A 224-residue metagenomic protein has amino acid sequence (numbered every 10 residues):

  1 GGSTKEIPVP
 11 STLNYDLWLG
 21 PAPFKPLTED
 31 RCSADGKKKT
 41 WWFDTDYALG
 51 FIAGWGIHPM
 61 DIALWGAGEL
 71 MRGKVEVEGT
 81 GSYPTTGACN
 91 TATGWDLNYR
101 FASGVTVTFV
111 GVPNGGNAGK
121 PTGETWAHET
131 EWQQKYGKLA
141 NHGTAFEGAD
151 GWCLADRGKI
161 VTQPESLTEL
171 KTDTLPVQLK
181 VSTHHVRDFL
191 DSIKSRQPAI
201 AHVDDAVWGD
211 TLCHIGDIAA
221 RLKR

Functional and structural regions predicted by a protein language model:
G1-G20: A contiguous active-site-proximal alpha/beta segment in oxidoreductase catalytic domains
G1-T4, E29-R31, R157-G158: Short, solvent-exposed loop/turn and secondary-structure capping segments
K5, T45-A53, T80-T86, E131-Q133 (+2 more regions): Active-site rim elements
D16-V105, V110-G116, V207: Rossmann-like dinucleotide-binding domain that binds NAD(P)(H)
W18-L27, G68, G151, L179-D188 (+1 more regions): Glycine-rich, acidic and aromatic/proline-enriched surface loops and short helix-turn segments that act as binding
P59-I62, H185, F189, G209-L212: Alpha-helical packing segments of well-folded alpha/beta enzyme cores
G87, T91, R100-H184: NAD(P)-dinucleotide binding in Rossmann-like oxidoreductases
C89-N90, D191-R224: C-terminal helix-rich "cap/oligomerization" subdomain common to oxidoreductases
